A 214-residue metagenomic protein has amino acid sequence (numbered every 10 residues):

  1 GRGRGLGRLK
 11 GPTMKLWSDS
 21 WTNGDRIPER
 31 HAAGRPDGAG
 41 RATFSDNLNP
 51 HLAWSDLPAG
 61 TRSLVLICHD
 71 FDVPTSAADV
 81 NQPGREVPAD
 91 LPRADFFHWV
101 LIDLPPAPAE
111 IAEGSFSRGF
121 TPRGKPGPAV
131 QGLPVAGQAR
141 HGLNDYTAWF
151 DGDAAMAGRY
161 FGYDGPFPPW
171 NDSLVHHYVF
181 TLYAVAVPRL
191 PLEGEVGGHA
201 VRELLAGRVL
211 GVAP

Functional and structural regions predicted by a protein language model:
R2, G7-P214: N-terminus-centered regions that define maturation/targeting leaders and the start of the first functional domain
